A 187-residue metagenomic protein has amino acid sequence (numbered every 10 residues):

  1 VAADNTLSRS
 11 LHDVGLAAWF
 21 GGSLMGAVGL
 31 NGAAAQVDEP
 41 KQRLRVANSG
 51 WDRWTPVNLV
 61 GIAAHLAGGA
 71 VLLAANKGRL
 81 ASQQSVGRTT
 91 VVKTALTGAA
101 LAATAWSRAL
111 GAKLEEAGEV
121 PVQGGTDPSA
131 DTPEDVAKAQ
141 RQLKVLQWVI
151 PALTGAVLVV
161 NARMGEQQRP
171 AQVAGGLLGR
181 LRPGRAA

Functional and structural regions predicted by a protein language model:
V1-A187: Short amphipathic, positively biased membrane-proximal segments that drive organelle/inner-membrane targeting
